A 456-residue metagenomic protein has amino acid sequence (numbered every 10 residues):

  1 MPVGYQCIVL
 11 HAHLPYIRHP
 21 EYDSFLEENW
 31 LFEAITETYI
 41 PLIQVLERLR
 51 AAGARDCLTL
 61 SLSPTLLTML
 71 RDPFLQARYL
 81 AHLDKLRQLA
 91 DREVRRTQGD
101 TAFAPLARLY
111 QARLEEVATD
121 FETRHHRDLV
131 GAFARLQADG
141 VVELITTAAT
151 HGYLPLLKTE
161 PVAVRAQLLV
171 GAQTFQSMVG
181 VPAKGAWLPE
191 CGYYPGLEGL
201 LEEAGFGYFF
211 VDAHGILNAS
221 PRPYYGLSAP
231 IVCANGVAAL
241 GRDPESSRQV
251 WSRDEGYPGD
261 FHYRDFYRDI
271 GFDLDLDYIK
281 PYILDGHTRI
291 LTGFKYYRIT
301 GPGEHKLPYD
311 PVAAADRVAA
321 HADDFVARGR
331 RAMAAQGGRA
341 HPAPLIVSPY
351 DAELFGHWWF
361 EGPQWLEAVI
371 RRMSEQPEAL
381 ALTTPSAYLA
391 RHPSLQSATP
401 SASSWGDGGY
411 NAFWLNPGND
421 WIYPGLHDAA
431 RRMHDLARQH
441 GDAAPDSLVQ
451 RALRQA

Functional and structural regions predicted by a protein language model:
P2, E47-R55, D128-T146, Q176 (+1 more regions): Acidic (Asp/Glu)-rich catalytic clusters
P2-C57, L62-P105, S220-Q455: Active-site and substrate-binding clefts of carbohydrate-active enzymes
Y39, L66-L70, E122-H126, P155-L157 (+4 more regions): Acidic-and-aromatic substrate-binding clefts and catalytic sites of carbohydrate-active enzymes
S61-L66, A148-T150, G185-Y194, H214 (+1 more regions): Short, solvent-exposed turn/loop segments enriched in Gly/Ser/Thr/Pro and often Arg
F74-R135, L144-K158: Active-site-proximal, glycine-rich beta->alpha crossover segments in alpha/beta enzymes that shape flexible
Y153, F206-A219, A381-T384: His/Asp/Glu-enriched short active-site or ligand-binding loop at hydrolase and phosphoryl-transfer sites
P161-L188, R328-V347, A456: CE4/NodB-like, metal-dependent polysaccharide N-deacetylase domain that modifies extracellular/periplasmic N-acetylated
G192, L197-F206: Hydrophobic, small-residue-rich alpha-helical packing segments that form membrane-like cores
